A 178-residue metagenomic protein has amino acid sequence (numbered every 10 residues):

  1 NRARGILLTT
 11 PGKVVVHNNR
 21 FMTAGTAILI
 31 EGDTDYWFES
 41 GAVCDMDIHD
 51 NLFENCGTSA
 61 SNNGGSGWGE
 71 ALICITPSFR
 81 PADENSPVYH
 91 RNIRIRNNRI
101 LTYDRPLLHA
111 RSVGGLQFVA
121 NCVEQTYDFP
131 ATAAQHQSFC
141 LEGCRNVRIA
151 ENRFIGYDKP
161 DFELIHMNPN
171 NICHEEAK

Functional and structural regions predicted by a protein language model:
R2-T9, A24-E31, G57-S66, Y103-R111 (+2 more regions): Short glycine/acidic-rich loop motifs that flank beta-strands on beta-rich extracellular proteins
A3-G5, T34-E39, I75-N85, H136-F139: Short, recurring structural edge motifs at helix starts
T9, K13-V14, F21, G41 (+11 more regions): Solenoid scaffold repeats with emphasis on beta-solenoid/beta-helix
K13, F21, D35, F53 (+3 more regions): Short, glycine-/Ser/Thr-/acidic-enriched flexible segments
V14-V15, A24, Y36-W37, C56 (+2 more regions): Flexible loop/turn segments at secondary-structure boundaries
V43-F79, D83-S86, R91-I95, I100: Eukaryotic tandem repeat interaction scaffolds
L116, T126, P130, V147-A150 (+1 more regions): Catalytic domains of carbohydrate-active enzymes that cleave complex glycans
